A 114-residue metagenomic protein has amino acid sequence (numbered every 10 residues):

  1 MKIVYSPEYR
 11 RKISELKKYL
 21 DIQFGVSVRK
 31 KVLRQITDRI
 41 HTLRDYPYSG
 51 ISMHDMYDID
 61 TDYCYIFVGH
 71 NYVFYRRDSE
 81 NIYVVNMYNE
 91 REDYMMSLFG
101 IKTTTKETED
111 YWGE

Functional and structural regions predicted by a protein language model:
M1-Q35: Arg/Lys-rich, positively charged N-terminal/basic patches that mediate binding to nucleic acids
K12, R39-T42, Y65: Residue-level recognition of specific faces of alpha-helices
R29-D55: Generic amphipathic, hydrophobic interface segment in small proteins and small subunits
Y46-N81: Basic/aromatic recognition patch in beta-strand/loop cores that engages polyanionic ligands
V68-E114: Enriched for short, Lys/Arg-rich terminal
